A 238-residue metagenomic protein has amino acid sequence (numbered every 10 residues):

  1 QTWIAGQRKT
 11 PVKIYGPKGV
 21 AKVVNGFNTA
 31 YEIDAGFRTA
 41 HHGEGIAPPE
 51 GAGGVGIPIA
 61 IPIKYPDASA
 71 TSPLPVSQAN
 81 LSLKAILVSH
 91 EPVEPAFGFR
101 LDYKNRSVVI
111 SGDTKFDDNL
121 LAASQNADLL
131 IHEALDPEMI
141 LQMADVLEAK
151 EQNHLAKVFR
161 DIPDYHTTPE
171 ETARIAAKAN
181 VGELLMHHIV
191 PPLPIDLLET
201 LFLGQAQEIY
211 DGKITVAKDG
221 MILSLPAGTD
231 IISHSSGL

Functional and structural regions predicted by a protein language model:
Q1-V109, D196-I232, S236-L238: Binuclear metal-dependent hydrolase catalytic cores
G98, K104-V109, K115-D219: Cap/insert and terminal regions of metallo-dependent hydrolase folds
